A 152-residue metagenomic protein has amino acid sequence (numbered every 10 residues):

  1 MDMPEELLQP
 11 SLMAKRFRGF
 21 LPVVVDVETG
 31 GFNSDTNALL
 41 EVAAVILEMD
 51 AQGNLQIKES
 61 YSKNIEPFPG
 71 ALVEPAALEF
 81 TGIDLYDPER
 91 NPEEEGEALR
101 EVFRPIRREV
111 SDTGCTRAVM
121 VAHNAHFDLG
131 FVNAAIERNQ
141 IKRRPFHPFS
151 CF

Functional and structural regions predicted by a protein language model:
M1-E6: Extended, intrinsically disordered, low-complexity regulatory regions
L7-P22, D35-I83, F103-F152: Metal-dependent phosphoesterase core characteristic of DEDDh/y 3'-5' exonuclease domains
V27-D35: Short acidic, Gly/Ser-rich segments with clustered Asp/Glu that frequently serve as metal-coordination loops in enzyme
G82-N91: Short glycine/proline- and acidic residue-enriched helix-loop micro-motifs that form flexible lids or anion-recognition
R90-E109: Catalytic-core regions of hydrolytic enzymes
